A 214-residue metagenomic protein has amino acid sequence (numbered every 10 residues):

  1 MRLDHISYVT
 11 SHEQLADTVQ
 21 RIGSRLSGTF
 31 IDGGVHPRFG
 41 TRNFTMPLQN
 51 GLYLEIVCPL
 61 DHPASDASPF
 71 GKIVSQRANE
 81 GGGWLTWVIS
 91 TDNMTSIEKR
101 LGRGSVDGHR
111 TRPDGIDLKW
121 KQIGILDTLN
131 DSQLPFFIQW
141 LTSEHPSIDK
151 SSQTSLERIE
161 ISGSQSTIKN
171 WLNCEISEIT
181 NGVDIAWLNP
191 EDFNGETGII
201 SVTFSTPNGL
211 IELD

Functional and structural regions predicted by a protein language model:
M1-D4, Y8-T29, T41, L48-D214: Glyoxalase I/VOC metalloenzyme domain signal
H36-F39: A short beta-turn/loop motif at secondary-structure boundaries
